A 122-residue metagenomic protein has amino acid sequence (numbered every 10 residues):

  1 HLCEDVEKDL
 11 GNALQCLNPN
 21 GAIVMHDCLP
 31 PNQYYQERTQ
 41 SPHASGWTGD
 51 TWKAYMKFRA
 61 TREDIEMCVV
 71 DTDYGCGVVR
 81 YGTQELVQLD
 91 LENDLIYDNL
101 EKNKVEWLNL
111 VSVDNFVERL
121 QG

Functional and structural regions predicted by a protein language model:
H1-G122: A short alpha-helical cap/connector motif
